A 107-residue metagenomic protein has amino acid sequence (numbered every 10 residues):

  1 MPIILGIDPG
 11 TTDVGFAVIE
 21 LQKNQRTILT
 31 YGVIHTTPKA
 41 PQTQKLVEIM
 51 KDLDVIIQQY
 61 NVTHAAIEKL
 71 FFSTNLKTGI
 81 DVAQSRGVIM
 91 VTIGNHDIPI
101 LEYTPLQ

Functional and structural regions predicted by a protein language model:
M1-Q107: Phosphate- and other anionic-substrate recognition elements at nucleic-acid/protein interfaces
